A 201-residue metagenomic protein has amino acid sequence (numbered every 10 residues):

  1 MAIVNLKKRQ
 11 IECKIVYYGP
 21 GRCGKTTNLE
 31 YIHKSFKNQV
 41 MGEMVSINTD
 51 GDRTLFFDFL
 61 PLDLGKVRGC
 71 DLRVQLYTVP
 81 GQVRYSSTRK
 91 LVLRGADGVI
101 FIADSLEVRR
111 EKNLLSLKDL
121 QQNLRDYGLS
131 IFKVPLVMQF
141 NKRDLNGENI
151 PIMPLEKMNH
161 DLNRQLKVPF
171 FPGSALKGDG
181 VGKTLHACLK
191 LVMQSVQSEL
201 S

Functional and structural regions predicted by a protein language model:
A2-T49: Conserved G1/Walker A P-loop phosphate-binding module
K8, D52-L55, G65-C70, L91-G95 (+2 more regions): Conserved catalytic network of the ASCE P-loop NTPase/AAA+ motor domain
Y17, F101, M138-F140: Structural beta-sheet core signal
R22, Q82-V83, L106-V108, K142-N146 (+1 more regions): Conserved nucleotide-binding/hydrolysis micro-motifs of P-loop NTPases
V45-R84: Switch I (G2) and immediately adjacent beta-strands of P-loop GTPase domains
S86-V108: Inter-motif core of Ras-like GTPase G domains
S105-L166: Conserved C-terminal guanine-recognition region of P-loop GTPase G domains, centered on the G4
D144-S201: Canonical P-loop GTPase G-domain recognition
